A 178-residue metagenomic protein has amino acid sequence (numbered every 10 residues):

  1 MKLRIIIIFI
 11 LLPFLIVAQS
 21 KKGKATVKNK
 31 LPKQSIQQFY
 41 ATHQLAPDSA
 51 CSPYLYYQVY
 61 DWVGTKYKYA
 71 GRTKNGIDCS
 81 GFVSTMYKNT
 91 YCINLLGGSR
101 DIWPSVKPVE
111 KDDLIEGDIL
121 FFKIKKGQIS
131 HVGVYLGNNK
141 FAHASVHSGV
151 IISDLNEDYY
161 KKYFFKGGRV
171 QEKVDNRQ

Functional and structural regions predicted by a protein language model:
M1-G23: Bacterial Sec-dependent N-terminal signal peptides
Q19-P47, P108-V109, I129, Y135-Q178: Aromatic- and glycine-rich peptidoglycan recognition patches
T42-A46, T65-E116: Catalytic cysteine-centered active-site loop
S52-Y56, Y60, S80, S84 (+2 more regions): Extracytoplasmic/secreted envelope proteins and their assembly/folding machinery, especially bacterial periplasmic
L55-K66, N89-L95, F164-K173: Gly/Pro-biased beta-strand-loop elements
G117-I119, N139: Structural motif
